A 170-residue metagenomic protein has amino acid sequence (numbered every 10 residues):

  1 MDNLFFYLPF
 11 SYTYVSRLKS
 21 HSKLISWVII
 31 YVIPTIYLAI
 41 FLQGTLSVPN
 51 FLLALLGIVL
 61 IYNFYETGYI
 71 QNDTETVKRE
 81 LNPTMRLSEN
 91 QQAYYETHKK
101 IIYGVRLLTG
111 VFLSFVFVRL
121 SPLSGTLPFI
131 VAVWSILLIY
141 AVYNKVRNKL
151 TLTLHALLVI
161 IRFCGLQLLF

Functional and structural regions predicted by a protein language model:
M1-T67, I102-Y140, H155-F170: Hydrophobic alpha-helical transmembrane segments
M1-V15, Q71-Y94: Cytosolic, membrane-interface loops and tails of multi-pass inner-membrane proteins
T74, S114-F117, K145: Transmembrane helix-loop junctions and nearby membrane-interface residues
T74-K78, P122, K149: Transmembrane helix-loop junctions in multipass membrane proteins, especially transporters and channels
A93-I102: Membrane-water interface at loop-to-transmembrane-helix junctions
K145-T153: Membrane-helix interface "capping/anchor" motifs
